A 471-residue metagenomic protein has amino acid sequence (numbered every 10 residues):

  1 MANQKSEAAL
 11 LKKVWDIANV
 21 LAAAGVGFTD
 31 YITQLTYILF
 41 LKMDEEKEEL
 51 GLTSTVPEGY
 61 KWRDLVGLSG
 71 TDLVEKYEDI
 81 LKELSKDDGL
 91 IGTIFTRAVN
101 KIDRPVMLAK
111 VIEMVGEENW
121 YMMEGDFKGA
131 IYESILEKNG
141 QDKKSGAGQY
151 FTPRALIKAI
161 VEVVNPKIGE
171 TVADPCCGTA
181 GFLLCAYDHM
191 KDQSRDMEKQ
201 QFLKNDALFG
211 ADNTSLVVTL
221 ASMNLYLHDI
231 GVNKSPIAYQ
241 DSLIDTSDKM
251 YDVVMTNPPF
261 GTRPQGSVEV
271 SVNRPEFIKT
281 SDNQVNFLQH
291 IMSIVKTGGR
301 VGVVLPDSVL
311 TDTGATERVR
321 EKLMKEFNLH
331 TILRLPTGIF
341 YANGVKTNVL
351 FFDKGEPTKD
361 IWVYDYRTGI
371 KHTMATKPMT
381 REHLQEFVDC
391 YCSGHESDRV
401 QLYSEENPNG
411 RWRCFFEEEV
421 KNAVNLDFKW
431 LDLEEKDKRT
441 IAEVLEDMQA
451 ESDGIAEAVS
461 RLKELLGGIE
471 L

Functional and structural regions predicted by a protein language model:
M1-A2, I244-Y251, G261-C414: Signature of N6-adenine DNA methyltransferases within the class I
M1-I168, N233-S242, R334-T337, K359-R367 (+2 more regions): Non-catalytic, mostly N-terminal accessory regions of nucleic-acid modification and defense proteins
W120, K199-Q201, I294: Surface-exposed acidic, glycine-flexible loop patches that form ligand/cofactor-binding and adhesion interfaces
Y121, G210-T214, V253, F277-S281 (+4 more regions): Hydrophobic alpha-helical scaffolding
G146-T256, G261-Q265, S271-V272, S281 (+3 more regions): Conserved S-adenosyl-L-methionine
